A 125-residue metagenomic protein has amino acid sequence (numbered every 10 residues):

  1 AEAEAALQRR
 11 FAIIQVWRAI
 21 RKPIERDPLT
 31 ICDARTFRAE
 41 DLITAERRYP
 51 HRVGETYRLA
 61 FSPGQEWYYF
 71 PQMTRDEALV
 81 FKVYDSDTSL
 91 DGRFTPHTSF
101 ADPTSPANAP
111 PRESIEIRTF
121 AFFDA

Functional and structural regions predicted by a protein language model:
A1, F11-I14, E40-D41, Y49-P50 (+2 more regions): Short amphipathic alpha-helical surface micro-motifs
A1-A39: A contiguous catalytic/ligand-binding core that recognizes phosphate-bearing ligands
E2-E4, H51-G54, T88-D91: N-terminal start-of-chain detector that recognizes signal peptides and the immediate post-cleavage beginning
P23-V80, S86: Double-stranded beta-helix
Y57-A125: Catalytic core of Fe(II)/2-oxoglutarate
